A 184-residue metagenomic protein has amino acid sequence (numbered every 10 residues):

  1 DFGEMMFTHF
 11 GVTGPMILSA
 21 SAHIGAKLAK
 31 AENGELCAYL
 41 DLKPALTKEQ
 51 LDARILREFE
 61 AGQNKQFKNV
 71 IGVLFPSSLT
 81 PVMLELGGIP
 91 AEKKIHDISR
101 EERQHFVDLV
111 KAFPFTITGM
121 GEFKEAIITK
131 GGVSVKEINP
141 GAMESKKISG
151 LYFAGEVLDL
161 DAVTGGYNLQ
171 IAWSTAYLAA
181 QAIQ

Functional and structural regions predicted by a protein language model:
D1-D97: An anion/pyrophosphate-binding glycine-rich loop and adjacent beta-alpha core in soluble alpha-beta enzymes
T8, T13, T129, T164 (+1 more regions): Ser/Thr-centric signal marking residues that sit in or immediately flank functional binding/regulatory motifs
T13-M16, V133-S134, V157, T164-N168: Gly/Ser/Thr-rich beta-alpha loop segments that engage phosphate groups in nucleotides
I17, Q104-V107, K111, W173-Q181: Predominant activation on well-ordered alpha-helical scaffold segments within soluble catalytic domains
A20-H23, P140-G141, T175: N-terminal low-complexity, intrinsically disordered patches enriched in charged
C37, F67-L74, L79, T118-E122 (+4 more regions): Domain-scale detector for complete catalytic domains at protein termini or as standalone homologs
P81-D161: A glycine-rich dinucleotide-binding beta-alpha-beta segment and adjacent secondary-structure elements that constitute
D159-Q184: A conserved FAD-binding loop/helix module that cradles the flavin
